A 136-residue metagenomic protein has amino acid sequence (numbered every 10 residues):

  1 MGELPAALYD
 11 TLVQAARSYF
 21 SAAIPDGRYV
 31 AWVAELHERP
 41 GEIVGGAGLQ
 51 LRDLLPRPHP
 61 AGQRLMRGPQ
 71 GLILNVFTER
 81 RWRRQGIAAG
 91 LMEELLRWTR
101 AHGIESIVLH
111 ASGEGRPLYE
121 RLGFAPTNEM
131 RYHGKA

Functional and structural regions predicted by a protein language model:
M1-Y19: Conserved GNAT-fold acetyl-CoA-binding loop/helix
S21-G27: Short loop/turn motifs at secondary-structure junctions and domain boundaries
R28, E38-N75, R80-R83: Conserved acyl-donor/pantetheine-binding loop and adjacent beta-alpha core of acyl/acetyltransferases and related
V30-V33: Hydrophobic beta-strand residues of extracellular immunoglobulin-like
L54-P60, V108-R116, E120, A125-A136: Conserved catalytic-core motifs of GNAT/GCN5-like acyltransferases
W82-E94: Conserved acetyl-CoA pyrophosphate-binding loop and the N-cap/start of the following alpha-helix in GNAT-like
M92, T99-A111: Conserved GNAT acetyl-CoA-binding A-motif
